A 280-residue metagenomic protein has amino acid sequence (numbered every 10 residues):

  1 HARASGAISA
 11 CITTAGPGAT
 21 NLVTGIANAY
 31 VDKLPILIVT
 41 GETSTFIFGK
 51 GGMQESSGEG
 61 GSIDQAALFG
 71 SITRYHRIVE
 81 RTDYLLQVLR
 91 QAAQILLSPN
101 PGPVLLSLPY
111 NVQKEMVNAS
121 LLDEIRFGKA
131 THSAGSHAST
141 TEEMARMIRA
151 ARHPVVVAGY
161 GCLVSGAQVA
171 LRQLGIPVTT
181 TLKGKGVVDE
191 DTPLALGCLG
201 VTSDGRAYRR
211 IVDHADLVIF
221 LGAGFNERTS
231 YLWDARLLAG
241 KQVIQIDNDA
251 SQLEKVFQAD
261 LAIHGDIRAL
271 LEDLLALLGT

Functional and structural regions predicted by a protein language model:
H1-L278: N-terminal alpha/beta PP-like core and its mobile active-site loop of ThDP/TPP-dependent enzymes
